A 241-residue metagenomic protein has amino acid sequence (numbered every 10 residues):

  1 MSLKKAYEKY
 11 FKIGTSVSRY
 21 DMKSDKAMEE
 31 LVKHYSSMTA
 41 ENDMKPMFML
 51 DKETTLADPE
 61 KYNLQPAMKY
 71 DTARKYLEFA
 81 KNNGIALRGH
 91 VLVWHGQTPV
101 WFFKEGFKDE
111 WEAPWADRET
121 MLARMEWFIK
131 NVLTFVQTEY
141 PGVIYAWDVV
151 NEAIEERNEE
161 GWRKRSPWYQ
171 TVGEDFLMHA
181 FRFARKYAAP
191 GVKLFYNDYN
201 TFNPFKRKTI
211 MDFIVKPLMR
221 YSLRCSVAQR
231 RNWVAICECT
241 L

Functional and structural regions predicted by a protein language model:
K5-F11, S16-M28, R163-L241: Noncatalytic carbohydrate-binding groove/subsite architecture in carbohydrate-active enzymes
K33, S37-T54, Y62-T201: Substrate-binding cleft and catalytic face of glycoside hydrolase catalytic domains, especially the flexible beta-alpha
